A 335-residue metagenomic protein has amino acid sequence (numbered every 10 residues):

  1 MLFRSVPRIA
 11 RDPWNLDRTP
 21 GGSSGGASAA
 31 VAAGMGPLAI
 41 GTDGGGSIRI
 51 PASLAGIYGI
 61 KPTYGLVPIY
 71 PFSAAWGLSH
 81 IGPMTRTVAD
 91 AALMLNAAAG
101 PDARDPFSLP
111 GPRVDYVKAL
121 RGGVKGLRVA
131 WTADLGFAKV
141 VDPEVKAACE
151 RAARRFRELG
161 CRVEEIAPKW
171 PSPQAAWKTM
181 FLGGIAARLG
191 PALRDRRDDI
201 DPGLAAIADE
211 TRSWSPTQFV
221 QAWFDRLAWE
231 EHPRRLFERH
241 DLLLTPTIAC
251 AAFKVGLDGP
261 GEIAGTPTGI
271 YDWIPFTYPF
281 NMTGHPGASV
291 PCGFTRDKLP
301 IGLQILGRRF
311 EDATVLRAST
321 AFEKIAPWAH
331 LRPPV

Functional and structural regions predicted by a protein language model:
M1-D102, N281-G302: Short glycine/serine-rich loop segments
A10, F107-G111, G184, Q221 (+1 more regions): Short, surface-exposed loop/helix-turn segments at secondary-structure junctions that function as lids/hinges flanking
P37-L38, D241-L243: Short, Asp-centered acidic motifs that coordinate Mg2+ and/or phosphate in catalytic or ligand-binding sites
K61-A147, R151-A152, W170, I325-V335: A short helix-breaking turn/cap at a secondary-structure junction
K118, V141-A167, L189-D195, F219 (+2 more regions): Acyltransferase
K118-A133, M180-R234, P246, C250 (+2 more regions): Short helix-loop capping/hinge segments that flank enzyme active sites or metal/cofactor-binding pockets
H232-R235, G265-P291: Small-aliphatic-rich amphipathic alpha-helix that forms the alpha element of a beta-alpha
L303-R309: A short, well-structured catalytic beta-strand-centered motif of the EAL phosphodiesterase domain for c-di-GMP
